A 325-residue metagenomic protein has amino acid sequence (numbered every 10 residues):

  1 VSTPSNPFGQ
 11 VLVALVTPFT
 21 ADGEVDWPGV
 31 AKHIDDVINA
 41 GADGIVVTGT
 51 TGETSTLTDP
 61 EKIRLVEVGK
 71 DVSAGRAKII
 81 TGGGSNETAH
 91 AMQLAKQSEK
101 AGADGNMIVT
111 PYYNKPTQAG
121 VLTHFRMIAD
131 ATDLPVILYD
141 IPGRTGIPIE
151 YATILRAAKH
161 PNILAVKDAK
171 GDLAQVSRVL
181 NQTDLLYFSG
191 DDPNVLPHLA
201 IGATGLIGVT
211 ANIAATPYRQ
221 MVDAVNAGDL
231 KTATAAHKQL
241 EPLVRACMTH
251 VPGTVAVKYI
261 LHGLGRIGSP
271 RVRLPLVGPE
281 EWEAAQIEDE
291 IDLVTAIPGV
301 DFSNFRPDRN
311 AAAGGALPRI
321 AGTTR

Functional and structural regions predicted by a protein language model:
T3-V13, T17-G146, I154-R156, D301: Active-site beta->alpha loop and helix N-cap motifs at the rims of alpha/beta catalytic domains
T17, D26, V47, G52-S55 (+8 more regions): Short, flexible micro-motifs
V30, K62, V66, A91 (+7 more regions): A general structural signal for well-ordered alpha-helical segments in protein cores
R76, H160-P161, Q182, L264 (+1 more regions): Acidic-histidine catalytic/liganding microenvironments
A77-K78, V136, A165, Y187 (+1 more regions): Secondary-structure boundary/capping signal
D130-A131, P142-E241, R245-T249: Catalytic alpha/beta core domains of metabolic enzymes, predominantly
L199-R325: Structured C-terminal cap/extension of enzyme domains
